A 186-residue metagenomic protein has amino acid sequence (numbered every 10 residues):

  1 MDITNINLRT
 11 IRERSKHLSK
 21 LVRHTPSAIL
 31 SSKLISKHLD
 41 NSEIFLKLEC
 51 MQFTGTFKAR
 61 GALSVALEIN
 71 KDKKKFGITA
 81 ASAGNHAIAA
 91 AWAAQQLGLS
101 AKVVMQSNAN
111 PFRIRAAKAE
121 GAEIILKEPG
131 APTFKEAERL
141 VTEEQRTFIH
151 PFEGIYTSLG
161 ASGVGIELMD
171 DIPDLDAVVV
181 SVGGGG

Functional and structural regions predicted by a protein language model:
M1-G186: PLP-dependent amino-acid enzyme catalytic core
